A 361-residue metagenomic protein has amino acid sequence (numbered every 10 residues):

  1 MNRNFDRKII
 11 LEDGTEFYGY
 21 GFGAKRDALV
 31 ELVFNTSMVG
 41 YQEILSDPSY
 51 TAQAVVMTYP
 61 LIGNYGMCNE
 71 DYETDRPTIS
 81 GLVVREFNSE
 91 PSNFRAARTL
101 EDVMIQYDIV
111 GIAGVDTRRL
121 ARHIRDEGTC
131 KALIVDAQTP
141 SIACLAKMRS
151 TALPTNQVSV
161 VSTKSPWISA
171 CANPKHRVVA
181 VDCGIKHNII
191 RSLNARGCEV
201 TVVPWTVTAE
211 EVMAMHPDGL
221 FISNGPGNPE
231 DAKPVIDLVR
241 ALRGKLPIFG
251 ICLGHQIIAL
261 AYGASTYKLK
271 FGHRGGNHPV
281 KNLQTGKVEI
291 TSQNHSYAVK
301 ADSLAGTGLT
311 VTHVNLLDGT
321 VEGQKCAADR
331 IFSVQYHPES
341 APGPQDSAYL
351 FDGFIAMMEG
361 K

Functional and structural regions predicted by a protein language model:
M1-E210, A214-M215, P229, A341 (+1 more regions): RNA-binding accessory domains that recognize and position tRNA/RNA substrates
V110, R177, P247-F249, S265 (+1 more regions): Proline-centered loop/turn at the N-terminus of a beta-strand
D116, C252, H295, H337: Active-site glycine-centered loops adjacent to acidic/histidine catalytic or metal-binding residues that shape
K175-V179, E199, P247, I290 (+1 more regions): Residues that mark the start of a beta-strand
R177-D182, T291-S292, F332-Y336: Active-site-proximal beta-strand elements of phosphoester/diester hydrolases
G219, S223-I290, S296-A301, G343-G353 (+1 more regions): Cysteine-nucleophile active-site neighborhood
K287-D329: Catalytic beta-strand/loop cores that center a nucleophilic Ser/Cys/Thr and support acyl-enzyme chemistry
G323-G360: A glycine-centered loop/beta-turn motif at secondary-structure junctions
